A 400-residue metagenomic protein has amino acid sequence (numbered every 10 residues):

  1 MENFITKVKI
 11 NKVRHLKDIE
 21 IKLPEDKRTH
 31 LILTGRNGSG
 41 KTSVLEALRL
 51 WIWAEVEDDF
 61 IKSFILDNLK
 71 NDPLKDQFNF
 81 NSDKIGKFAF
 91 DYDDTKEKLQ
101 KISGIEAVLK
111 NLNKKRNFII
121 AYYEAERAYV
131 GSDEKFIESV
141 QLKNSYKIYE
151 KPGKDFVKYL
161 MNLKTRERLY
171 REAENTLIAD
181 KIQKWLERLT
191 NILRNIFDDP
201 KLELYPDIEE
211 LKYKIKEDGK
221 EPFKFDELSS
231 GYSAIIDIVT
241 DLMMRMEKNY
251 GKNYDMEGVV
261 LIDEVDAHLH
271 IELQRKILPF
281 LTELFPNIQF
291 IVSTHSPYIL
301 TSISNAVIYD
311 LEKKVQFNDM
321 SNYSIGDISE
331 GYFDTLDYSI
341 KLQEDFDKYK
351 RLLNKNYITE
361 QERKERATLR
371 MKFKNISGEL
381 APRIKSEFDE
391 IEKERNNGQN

Functional and structural regions predicted by a protein language model:
M1-D58, K212-Y338: Switch/communication elements of ASCE P-loop NTPase nucleotide-binding domains
E2, D26, Y149-S233, T240-N253: Extended helical coiled-coil dimerization/tether regions that scaffold and oligomerize large DNA-maintenance assemblies
E2-F4, K110, P279, E283 (+1 more regions): RecA-like P-loop NTPase motor core
E46-K115: Conserved P-loop NTP-binding catalytic core
L48, I52-E55, E106-L112, L189-K201 (+4 more regions): Hydrophobic, Leu/Ile/Phe/Ala-enriched alpha-helical segments that form helix-helix packing faces
F80-S82, D91-I196, I325, S329 (+2 more regions): Coupling/switch segment of ABC-type P-loop NTPase heads
Y122-E124, K201-P206, V292, D310: A structural signal for short, well-ordered beta-strand segments and their strand-loop junctions that often border
Y170-K181, I288, D389-N400: Long, charge-rich low-complexity segments
